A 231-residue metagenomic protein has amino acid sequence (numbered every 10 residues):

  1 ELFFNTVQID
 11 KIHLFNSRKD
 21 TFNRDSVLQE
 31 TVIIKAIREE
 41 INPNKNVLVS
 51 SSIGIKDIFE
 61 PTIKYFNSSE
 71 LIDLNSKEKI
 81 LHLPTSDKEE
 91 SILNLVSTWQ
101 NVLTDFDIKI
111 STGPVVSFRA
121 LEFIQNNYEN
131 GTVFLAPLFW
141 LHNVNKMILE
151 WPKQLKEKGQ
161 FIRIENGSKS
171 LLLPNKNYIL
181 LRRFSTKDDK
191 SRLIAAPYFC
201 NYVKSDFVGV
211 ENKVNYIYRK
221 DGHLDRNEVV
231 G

Functional and structural regions predicted by a protein language model:
E1-N101, S111: Signature of N6-adenine DNA methyltransferases within the class I
N94-G231: Polybasic, glycine- and aromatic-enriched phosphate-binding surface used to engage nucleic acids
